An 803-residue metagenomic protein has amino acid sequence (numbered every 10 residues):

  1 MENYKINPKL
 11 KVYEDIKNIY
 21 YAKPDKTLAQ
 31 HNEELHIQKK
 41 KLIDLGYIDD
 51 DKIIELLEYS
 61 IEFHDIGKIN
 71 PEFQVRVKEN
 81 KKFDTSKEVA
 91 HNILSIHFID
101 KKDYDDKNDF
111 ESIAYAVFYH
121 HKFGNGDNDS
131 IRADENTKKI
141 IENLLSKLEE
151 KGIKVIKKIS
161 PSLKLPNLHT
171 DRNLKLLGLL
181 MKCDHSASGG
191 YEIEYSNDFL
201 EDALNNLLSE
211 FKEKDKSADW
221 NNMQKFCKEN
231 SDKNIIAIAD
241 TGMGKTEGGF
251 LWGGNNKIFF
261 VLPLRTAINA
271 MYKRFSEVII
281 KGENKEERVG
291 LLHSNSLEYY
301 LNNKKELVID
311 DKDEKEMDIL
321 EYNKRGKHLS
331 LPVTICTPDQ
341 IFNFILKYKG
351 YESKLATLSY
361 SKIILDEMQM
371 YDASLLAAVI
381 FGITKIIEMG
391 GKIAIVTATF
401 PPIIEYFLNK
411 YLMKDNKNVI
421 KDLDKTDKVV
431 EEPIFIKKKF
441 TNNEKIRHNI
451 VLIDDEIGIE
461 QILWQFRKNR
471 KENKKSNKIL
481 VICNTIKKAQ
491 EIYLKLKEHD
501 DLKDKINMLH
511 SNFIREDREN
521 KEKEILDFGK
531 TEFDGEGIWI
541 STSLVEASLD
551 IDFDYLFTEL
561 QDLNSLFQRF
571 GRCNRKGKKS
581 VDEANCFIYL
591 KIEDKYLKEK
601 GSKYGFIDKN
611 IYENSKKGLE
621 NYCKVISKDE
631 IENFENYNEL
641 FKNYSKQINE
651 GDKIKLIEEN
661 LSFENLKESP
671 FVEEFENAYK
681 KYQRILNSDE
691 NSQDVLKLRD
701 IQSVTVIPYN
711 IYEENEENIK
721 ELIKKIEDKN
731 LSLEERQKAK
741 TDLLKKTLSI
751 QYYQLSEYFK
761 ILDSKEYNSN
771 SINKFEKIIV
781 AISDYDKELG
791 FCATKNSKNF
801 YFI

Functional and structural regions predicted by a protein language model:
E2-A203: Accessory nucleic-acid engagement/destabilization modules that flank
D105, D109, E405, E460-K478 (+4 more regions): C-terminal helicase lobe and adjacent C-terminal extensions/tails of nucleic-acid helicase motors
L208-I236: Conserved pre-motif I regulatory segment
S231-W252: Walker A/P-loop
K257-I280, L291-L297, F400-I404, I486: Conserved Walker A/P-loop ATP-binding site and its immediately adjacent core in helicase/helicase-like ATPase domains
K285-K347: Inter-Walker segment of RecA-like/P-loop motor cores
Y351-M389: SF2 helicase catalytic motif II
E405-E472: Interdomain hinge/linker at the junction between the two RecA-like core domains of SF2 helicases
